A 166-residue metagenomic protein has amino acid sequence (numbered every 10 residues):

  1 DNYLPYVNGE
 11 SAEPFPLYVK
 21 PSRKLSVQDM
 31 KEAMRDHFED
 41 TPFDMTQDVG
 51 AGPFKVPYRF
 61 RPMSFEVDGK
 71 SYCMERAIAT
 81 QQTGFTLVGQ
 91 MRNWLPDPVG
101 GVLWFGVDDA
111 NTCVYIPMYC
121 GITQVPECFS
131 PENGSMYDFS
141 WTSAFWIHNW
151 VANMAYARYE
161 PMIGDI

Functional and structural regions predicted by a protein language model:
D1-I166: C-terminus-biased signal that marks the final domain/tail of proteins
